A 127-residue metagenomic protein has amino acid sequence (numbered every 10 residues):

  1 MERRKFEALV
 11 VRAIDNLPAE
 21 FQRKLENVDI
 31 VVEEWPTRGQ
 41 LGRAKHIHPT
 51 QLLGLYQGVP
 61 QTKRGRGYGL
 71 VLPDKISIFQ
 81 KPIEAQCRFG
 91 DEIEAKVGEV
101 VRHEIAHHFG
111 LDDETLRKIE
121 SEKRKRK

Functional and structural regions predicted by a protein language model:
M1-K96, H108-K118, K123-R126: Active-site rim/adjacent substrate-binding subdomains
V100, E104-H108: Catalytic glutamate of the conserved HExxH
